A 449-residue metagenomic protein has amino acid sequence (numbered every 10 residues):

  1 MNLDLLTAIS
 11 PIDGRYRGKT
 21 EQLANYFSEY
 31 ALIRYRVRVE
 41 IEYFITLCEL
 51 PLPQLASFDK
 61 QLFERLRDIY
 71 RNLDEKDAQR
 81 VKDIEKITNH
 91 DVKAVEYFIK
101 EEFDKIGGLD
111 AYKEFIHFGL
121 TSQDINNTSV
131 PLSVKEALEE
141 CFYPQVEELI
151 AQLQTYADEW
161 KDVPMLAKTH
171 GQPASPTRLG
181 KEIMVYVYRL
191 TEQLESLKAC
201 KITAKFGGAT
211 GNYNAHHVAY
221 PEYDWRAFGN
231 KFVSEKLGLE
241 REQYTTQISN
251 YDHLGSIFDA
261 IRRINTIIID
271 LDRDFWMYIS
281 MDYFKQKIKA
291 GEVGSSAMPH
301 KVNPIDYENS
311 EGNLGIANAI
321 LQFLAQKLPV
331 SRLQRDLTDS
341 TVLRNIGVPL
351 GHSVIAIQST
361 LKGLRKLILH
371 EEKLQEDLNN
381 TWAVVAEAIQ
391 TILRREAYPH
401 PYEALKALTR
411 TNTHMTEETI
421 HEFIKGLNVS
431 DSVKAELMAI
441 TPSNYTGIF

Functional and structural regions predicted by a protein language model:
M1-Y213, Y220-F232, G294, Y307-N309 (+5 more regions): A helix-coil-helix interface module used to build multimeric assemblies and to scaffold catalytic/cofactor sites
N2-E29, R65, R71, V293-F449: Catalytic-core signal marking the mid-to-C-terminal active-site face
E42-T46, F98, E102, A137 (+17 more regions): Generic, well-ordered alpha-helical scaffold segments in large soluble proteins
D104-D110, K198-A199, S280-Y283, N318-Q322 (+1 more regions): Proline-centered turn/helix-capping motifs that create local helix->coil transitions or kinks
K135-Y143, E147-I150, Q154, M184-V187 (+7 more regions): Short amphipathic alpha-helical segments with heptad-repeat character
D158-K161, I202, W276, Y283 (+3 more regions): Alpha-helical coiled-coil oligomerization motifs
Q193, E240-E242, T246-R332: Glycine-rich anion/phosphate-binding loop at the beta-strand->alpha-helix junction
Y223-Q247, Y251: Active-site-adjacent "gating/activation" loops or surface patches in catalytic cores
